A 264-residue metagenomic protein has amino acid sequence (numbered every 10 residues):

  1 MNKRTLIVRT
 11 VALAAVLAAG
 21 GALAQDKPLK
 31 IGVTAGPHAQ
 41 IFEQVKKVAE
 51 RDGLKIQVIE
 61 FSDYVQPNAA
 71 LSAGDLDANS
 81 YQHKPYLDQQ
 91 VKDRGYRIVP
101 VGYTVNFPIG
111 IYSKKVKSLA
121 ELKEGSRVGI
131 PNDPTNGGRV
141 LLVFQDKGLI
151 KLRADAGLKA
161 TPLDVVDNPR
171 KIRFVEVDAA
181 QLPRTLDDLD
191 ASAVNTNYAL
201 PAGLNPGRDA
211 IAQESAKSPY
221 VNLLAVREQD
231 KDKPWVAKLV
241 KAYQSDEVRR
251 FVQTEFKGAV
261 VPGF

Functional and structural regions predicted by a protein language model:
Q25-G36, I56-E60, R127-V128: Short, well-ordered beta-strand elements
G36, E60-Y64, G74, N79-D88 (+4 more regions): Beta->alpha turn/N-cap motifs
V58-A69, A156-R184: Short helix-initiation/N-cap motifs at beta->coil->alpha
Y64-G95, G110-K117, G137-V140, A199-G203: Pocket-flanking alpha-helical
Q89-V101, V116, D188, A193 (+1 more regions): Ligand-binding "clamshell"
V101-K151: A conserved helix-loop-strand patch within extracytoplasmic ligand-binding domains of the periplasmic binding
Y103-Y112, L200-Q244, A259-F264: Periplasmic-binding protein-like
N136-Q145, Y243-P262: Periplasmic-binding protein-like
